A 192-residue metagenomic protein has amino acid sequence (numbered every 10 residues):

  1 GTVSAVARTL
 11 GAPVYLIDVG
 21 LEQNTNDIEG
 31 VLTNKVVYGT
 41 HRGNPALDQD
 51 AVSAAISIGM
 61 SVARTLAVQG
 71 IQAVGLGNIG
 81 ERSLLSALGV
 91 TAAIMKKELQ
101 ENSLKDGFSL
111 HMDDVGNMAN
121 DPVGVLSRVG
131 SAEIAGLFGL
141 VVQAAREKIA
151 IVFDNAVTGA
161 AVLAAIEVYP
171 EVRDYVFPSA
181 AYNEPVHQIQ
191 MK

Functional and structural regions predicted by a protein language model:
G1-K192: N-terminal loops that bind phosphate or other acidic moieties and the adjacent beta-alpha structural core
